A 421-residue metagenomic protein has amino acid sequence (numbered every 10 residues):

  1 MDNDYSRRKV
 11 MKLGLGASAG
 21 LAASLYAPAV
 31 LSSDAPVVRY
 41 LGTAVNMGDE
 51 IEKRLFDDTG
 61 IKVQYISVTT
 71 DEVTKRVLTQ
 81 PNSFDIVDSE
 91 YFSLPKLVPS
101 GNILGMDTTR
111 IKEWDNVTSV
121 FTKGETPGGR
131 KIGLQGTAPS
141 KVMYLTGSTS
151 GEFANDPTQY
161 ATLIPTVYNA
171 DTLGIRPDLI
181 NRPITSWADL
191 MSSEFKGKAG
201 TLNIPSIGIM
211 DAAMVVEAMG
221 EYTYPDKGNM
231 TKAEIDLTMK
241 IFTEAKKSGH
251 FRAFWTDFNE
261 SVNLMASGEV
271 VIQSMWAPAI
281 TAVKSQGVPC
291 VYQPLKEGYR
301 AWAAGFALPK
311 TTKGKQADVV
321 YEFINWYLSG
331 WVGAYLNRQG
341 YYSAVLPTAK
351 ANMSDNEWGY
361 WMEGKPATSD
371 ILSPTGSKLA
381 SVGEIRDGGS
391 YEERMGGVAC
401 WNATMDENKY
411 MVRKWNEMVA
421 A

Functional and structural regions predicted by a protein language model:
M1-S18: N-terminal secretory signal peptides and thylakoid transit peptides that target proteins across membranes
S33-S100: Early extracytoplasmic/lumenal segment of secretory-pathway proteins
A35-V37, D58-S67, P81-D85, T223-F254 (+1 more regions): A local structural motif
V98-E260: Extracytoplasmic ligand-binding site segments that recognize negatively charged/polar headgroups
H250-K313, N352-M353: Extracytoplasmic/periplasmic substrate-binding proteins
P309-D387: Mature extracytoplasmic/periplasmic domains
T375-A421: Conserved C-terminal helix/tail region of periplasmic/extracytoplasmic solute-binding proteins
